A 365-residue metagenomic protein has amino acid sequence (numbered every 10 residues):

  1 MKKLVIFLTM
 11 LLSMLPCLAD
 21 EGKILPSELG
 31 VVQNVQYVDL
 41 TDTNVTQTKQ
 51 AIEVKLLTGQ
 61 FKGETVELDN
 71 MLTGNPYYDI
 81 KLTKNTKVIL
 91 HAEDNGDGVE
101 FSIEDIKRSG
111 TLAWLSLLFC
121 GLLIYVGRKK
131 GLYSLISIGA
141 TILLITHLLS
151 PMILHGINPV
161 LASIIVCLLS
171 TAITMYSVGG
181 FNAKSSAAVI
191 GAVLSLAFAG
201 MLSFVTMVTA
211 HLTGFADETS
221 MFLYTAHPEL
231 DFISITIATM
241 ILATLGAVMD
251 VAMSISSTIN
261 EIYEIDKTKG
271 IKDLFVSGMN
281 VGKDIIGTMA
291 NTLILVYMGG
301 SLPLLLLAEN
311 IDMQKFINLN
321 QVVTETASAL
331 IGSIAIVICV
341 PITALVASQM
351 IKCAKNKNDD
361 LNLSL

Functional and structural regions predicted by a protein language model:
M14-P16: N-terminal signal peptide c-region/cleavage motif recognized by signal peptidases
I24-T48: Structural detector for short beta-strands of small beta-barrel domains
T73-R108: Extended, hydrophilic extramembrane loops/domains of integral membrane proteins
D105-F119: N-terminal membrane-entry
S116-L223, L230-A243: Transmembrane alpha-helical segments that form the functional core of multipass membrane systems
T141, L194-A199, I237, I241 (+5 more regions): Hydrophobic alpha-helical transmembrane segments of multipass membrane transporters and ion channels, focusing on
L245-L305, N310: Helical hairpin unit composed of two closely spaced alpha helices linked by a short loop
N280, D284-G287, V296-L365: Hydrophobic alpha-helical transmembrane segments of membrane transport and translocation systems, primarily multi-pass
